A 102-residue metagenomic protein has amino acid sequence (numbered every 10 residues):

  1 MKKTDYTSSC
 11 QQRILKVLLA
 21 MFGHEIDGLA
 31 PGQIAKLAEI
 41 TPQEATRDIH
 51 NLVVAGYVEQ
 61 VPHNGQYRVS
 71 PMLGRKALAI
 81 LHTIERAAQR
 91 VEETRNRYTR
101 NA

Functional and structural regions predicted by a protein language model:
K2-Y67: N-terminal helix-turn-helix
K36-E39, A77, R86-A88: Short, low-complexity, polar/charged sequence segments that are solvent-exposed and flexible
N64-T83: Basic, amphipathic "hinge/linker" alpha-helix immediately C-terminal to the N-terminal HTH DNA-binding motif
L81-A102: Amphipathic alpha-helical dimerization/coiled-coil segments that flank or bridge DNA-binding/regulatory modules
